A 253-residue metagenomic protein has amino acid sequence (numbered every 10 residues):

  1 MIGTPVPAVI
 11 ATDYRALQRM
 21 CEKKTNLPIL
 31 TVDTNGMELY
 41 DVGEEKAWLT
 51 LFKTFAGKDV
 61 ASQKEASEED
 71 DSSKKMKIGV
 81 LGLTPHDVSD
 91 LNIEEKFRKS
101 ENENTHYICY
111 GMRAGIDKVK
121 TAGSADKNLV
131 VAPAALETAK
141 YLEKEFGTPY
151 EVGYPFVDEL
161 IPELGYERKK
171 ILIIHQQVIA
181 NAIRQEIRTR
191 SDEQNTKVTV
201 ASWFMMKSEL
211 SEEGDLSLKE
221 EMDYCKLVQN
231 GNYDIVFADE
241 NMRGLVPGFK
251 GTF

Functional and structural regions predicted by a protein language model:
M1-F253: An N-terminal assembly and electron-transfer interface module characteristic of large anaerobic redox and radical
